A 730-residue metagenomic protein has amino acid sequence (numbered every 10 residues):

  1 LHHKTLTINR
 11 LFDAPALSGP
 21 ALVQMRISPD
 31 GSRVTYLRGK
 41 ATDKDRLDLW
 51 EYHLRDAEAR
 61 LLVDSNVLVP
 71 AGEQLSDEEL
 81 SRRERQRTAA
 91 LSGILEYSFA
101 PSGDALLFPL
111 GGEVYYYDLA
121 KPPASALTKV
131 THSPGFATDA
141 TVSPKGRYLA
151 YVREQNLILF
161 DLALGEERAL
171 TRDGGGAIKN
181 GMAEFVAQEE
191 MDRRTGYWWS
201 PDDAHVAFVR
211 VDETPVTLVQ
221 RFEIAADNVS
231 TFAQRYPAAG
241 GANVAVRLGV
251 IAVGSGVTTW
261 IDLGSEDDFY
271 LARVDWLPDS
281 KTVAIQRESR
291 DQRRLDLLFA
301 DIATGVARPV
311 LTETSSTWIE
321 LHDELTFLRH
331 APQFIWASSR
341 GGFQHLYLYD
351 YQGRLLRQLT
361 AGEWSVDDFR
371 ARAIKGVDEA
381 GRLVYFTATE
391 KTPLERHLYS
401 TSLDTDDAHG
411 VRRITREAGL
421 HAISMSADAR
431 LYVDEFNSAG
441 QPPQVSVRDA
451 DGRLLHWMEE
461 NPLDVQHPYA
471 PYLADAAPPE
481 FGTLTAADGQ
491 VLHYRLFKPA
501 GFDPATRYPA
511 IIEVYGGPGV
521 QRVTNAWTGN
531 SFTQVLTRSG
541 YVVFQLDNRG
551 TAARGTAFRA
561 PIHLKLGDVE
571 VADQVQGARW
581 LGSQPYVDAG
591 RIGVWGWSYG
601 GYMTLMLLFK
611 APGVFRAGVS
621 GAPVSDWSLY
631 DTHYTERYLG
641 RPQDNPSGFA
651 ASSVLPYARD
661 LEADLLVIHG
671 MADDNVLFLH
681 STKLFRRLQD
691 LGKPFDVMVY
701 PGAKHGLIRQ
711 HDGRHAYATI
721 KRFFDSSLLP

Functional and structural regions predicted by a protein language model:
L1-P443, V447-R448, L463-D464: Beta-propeller folds
Q24, R194, T217-L218, A272-D275 (+4 more regions): Serine-hydrolase catalytic core recognition
